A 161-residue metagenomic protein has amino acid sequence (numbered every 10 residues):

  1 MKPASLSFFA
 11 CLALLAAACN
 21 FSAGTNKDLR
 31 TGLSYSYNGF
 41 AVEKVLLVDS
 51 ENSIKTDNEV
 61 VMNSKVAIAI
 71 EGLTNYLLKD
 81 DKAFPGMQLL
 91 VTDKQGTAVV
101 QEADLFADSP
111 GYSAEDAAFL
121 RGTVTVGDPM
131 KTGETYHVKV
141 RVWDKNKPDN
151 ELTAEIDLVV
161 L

Functional and structural regions predicted by a protein language model:
M1-F9: Bacterial N-terminal signal peptides that target proteins for export
L15-A18: C-terminal motif of bacterial Sec signal peptides marking the signal peptidase cleavage site
N20-A23: Bacterial signal peptide processing site
N26-S50: Post-signal peptide N-terminal segment of mature Sec-exported envelope proteins
K55-A83: Contiguous beta-strand segments within globular domains
V66-A67, M87-L90, M130-V159: Internal, hydrophobic beta-strand segments that form the core of beta-sheet-rich folds
F84-V99: Extended low-complexity, serine/threonine- and proline-enriched intrinsically disordered segments
D104-H137, W143-K145: Short, solvent-exposed, Trp/other aromatic-anchored flexible loops in extracytoplasmic proteins
